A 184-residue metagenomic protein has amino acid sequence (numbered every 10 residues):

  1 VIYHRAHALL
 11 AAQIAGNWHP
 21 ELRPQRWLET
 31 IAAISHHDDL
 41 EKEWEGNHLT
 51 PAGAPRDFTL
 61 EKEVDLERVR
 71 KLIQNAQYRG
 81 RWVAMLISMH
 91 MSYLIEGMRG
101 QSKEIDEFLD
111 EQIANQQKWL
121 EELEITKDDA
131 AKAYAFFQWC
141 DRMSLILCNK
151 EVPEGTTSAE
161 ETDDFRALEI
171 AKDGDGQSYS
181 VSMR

Functional and structural regions predicted by a protein language model:
V1-H4, E161: A generic short-segment signal for beta-strand/edge and adjacent turn/coil regions
V1-I2, L9-Q13, E21, W27-K150: Divalent metal-dependent catalytic cores for phosphoryl transfer on phosphate-bearing substrates
W18: Active-site nucleophile-adjacent alpha helix/oxyanion-hole segment immediately C-terminal to the catalytic cysteine
Q25-T30, T50, E107, G155-E169: Short alpha-helical "patches" and their helix-cap loops
I125-R184: Extended, basic/helix-rich recognition subdomains
